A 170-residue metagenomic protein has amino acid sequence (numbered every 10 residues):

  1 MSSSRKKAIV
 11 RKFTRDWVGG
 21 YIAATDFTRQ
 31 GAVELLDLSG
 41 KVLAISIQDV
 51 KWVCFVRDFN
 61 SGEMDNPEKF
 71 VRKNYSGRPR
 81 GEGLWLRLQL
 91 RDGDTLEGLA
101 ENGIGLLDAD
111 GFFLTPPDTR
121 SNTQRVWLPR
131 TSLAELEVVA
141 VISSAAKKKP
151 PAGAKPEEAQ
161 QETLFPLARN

Functional and structural regions predicted by a protein language model:
M1-N170: Conserved RNA-binding domains used in RNP assembly and mRNA/RNA metabolism
